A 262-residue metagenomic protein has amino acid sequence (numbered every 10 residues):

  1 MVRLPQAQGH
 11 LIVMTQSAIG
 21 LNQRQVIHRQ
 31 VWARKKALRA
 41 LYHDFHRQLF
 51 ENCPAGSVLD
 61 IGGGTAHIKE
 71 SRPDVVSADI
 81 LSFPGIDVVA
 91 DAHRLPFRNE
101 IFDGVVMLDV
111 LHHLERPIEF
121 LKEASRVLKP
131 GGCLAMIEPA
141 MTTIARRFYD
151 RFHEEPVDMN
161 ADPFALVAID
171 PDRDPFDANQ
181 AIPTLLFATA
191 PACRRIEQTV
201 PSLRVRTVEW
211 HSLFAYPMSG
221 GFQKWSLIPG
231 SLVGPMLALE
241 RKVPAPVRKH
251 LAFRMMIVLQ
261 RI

Functional and structural regions predicted by a protein language model:
P5-H93, M255: Conserved N-terminal segment of class I S-adenosyl-L-methionine
H43, Q198-I262: A C-terminal cap/extension of S-adenosyl-L-methionine-dependent methyltransferases that defines the acceptor-substrate
S71-P73, V88-V89, A145-D150, P217-Q223: Short aromatic-enriched loop/helix-cap "lid" or pocket-rim segments at secondary-structure transitions that line
V88-V105: A short acidic, Gly/Pro-enriched loop at the edge of an enzyme's catalytic core that lines a small-molecule cofactor
G104-V110, M136: A short beta-strand submotif of the Rossmann-like class I SAM-dependent methyltransferase core that lines
I118-C133: A short glycine-rich, Lys/Arg-flanked "PGG" loop and its adjoining helix->strand segment in the class I
L134-P171: Conserved class I S-adenosyl-L-methionine
Q180-S202, T207: Short alpha-helix
